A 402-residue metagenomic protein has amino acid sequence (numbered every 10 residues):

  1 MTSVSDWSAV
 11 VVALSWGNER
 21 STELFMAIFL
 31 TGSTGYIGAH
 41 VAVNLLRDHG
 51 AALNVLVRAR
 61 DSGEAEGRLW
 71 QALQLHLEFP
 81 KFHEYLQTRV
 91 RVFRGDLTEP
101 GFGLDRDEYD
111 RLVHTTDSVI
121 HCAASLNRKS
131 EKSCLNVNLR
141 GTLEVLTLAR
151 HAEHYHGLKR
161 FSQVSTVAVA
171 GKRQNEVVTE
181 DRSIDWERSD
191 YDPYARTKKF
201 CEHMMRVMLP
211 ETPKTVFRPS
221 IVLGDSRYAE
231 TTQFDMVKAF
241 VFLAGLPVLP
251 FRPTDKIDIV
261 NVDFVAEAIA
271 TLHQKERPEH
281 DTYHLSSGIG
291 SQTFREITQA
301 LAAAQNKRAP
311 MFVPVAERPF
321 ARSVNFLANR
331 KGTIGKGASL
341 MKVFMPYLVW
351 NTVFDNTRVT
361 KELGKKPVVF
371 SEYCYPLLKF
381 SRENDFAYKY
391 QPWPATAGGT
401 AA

Functional and structural regions predicted by a protein language model:
W7, G17-S118, C122, Y155-L158: N-terminal Rossmann/SDR dinucleotide-binding element
N44, G50-V57, V353-A402: Amphipathic terminal alpha-helices
S118-C122, R128-N136, R140-P193, T215 (+1 more regions): Conserved Rossmann-fold NAD(P)-dependent oxidoreductase catalytic core, especially the SDR/UDP-sugar
S130, Y228, M236-F264, A268-L272 (+1 more regions): A conserved pocket-lining segment of Rossmann-fold NAD(P)-dependent short-chain dehydrogenase/reductase
L135, L139, D190-K199, F234 (+1 more regions): Short-chain dehydrogenase/reductase
S189-F217: Active-site Tyr-X1-5-Lys
R227, T254-E267, T282-A304, F312-N325 (+1 more regions): Substrate-binding strand-loop-helix patch in Rossmann-like NAD(P)-dependent oxidoreductase/epimerase domains
E296-V349, F370, A387-A397: Terminal hydrophobic/aromatic helix or amphipathic segment near a protein terminus
